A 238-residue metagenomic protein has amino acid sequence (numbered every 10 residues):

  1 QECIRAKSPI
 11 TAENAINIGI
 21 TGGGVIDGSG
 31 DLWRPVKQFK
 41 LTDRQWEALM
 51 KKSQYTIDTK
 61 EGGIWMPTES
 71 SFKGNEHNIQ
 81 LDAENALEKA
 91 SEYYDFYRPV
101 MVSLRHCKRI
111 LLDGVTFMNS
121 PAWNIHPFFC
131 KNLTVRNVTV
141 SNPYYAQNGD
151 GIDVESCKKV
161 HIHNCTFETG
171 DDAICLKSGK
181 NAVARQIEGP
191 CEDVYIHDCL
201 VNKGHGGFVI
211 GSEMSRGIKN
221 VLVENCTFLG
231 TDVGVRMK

Functional and structural regions predicted by a protein language model:
Q1-K238: Extracellular/periplasmic carbohydrate-active domains that bind, remodel, or depolymerize complex polysaccharides
